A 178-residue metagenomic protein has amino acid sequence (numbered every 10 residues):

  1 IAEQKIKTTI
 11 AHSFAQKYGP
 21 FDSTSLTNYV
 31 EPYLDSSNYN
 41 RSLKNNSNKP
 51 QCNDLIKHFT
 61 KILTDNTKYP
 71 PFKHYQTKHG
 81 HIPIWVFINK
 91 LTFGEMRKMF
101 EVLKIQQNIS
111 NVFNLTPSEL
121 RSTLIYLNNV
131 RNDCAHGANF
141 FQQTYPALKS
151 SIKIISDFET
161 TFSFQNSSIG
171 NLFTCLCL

Functional and structural regions predicted by a protein language model:
I1-L178: Long, contiguous internal "core" modules enriched in hydrophobic/ aromatic residues
